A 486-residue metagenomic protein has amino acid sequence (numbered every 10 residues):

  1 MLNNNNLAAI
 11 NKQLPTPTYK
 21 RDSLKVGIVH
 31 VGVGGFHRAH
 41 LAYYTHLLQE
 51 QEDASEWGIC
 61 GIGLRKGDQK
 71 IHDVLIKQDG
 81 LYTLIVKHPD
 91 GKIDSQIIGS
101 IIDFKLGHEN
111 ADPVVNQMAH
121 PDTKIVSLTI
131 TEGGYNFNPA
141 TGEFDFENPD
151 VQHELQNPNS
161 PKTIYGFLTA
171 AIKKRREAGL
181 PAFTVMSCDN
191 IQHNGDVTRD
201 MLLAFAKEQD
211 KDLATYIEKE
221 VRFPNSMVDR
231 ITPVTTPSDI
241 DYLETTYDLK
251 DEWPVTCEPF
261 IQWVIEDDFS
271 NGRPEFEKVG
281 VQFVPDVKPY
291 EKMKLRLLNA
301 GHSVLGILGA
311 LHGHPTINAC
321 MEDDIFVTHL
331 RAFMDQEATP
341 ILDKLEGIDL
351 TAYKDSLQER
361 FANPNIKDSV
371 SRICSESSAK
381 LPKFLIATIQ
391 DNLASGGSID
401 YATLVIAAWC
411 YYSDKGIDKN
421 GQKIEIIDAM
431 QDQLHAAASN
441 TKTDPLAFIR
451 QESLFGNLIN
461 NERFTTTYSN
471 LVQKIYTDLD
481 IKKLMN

Functional and structural regions predicted by a protein language model:
M1-N486: Substrate/ligand-engaging "lid" and interaction regions
